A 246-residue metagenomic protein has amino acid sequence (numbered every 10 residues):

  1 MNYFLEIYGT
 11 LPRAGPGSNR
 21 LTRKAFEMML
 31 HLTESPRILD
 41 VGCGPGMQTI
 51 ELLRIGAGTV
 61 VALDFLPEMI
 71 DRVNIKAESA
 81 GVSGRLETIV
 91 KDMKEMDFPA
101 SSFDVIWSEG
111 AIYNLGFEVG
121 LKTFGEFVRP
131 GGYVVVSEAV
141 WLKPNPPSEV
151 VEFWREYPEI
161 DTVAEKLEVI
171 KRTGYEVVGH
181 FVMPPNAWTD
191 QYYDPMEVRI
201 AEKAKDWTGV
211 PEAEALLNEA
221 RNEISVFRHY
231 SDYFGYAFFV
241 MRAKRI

Functional and structural regions predicted by a protein language model:
G15-E34: Conserved alpha-helix/loop element of class I SAM-dependent methyltransferases that forms part of the SAM/SAH-binding
L39, P45-E95: Class I SAM-dependent methyltransferase SAM/SAH-binding core
K94-V105: A short acidic, Gly/Pro-enriched loop at the edge of an enzyme's catalytic core that lines a small-molecule cofactor
V105-E118: A short SAM/SAH-binding and catalytic strip from SAM-dependent methyltransferases
V119-Y133: A short glycine-rich, Lys/Arg-flanked "PGG" loop and its adjoining helix->strand segment in the class I
A139-Y157: Short, glycine-/aromatic-enriched active-site segment of Class I SAM-dependent methyltransferases
E159-G174: Short alpha-helix
F181-I246: Conserved Class I S-adenosyl-L-methionine
